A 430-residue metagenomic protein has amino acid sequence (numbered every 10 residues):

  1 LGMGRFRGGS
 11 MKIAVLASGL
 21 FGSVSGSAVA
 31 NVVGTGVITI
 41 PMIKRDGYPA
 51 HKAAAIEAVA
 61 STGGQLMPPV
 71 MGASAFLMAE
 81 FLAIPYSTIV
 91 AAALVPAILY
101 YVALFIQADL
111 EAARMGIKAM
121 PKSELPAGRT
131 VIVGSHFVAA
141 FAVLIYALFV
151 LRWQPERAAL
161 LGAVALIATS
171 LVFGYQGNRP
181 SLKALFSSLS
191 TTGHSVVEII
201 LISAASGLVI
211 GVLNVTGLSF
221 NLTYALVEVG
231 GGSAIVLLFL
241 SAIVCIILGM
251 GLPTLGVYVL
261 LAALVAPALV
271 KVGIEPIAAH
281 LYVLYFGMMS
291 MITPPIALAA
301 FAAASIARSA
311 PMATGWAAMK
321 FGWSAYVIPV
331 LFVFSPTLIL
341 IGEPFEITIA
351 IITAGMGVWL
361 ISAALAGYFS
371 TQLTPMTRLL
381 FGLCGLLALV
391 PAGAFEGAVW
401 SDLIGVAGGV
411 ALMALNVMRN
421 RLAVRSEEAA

Functional and structural regions predicted by a protein language model:
L1-G64, S74, A83, T254-F286 (+1 more regions): Hydrophobic transmembrane alpha-helices that form the pore/transport pathway of multi-pass ion and small-solute
G2-A14, D46-K52, I132-V138, G193-I199 (+3 more regions): Membrane-interfacial loop-to-helix junctions in multi-pass transporters
S10, A14, S18, G64-A73 (+7 more regions): Hydrophobic alpha-helical transmembrane segments in multi-pass membrane proteins
A17-F21, A60-M67, L99, V209 (+6 more regions): Hydrophobic transmembrane alpha-helices
G19-L20, T62, A73, L77-F81 (+8 more regions): Alpha-helical transmembrane segments of multipass membrane proteins
F76-Y86, F149-W153, V212-N221, G249-G251 (+2 more regions): Transmembrane helix-loop junctions in multi-pass membrane proteins
A91-S195, L298-L389, L422-E427: Long, contiguous bundles of hydrophobic transmembrane helices that form the permeation core of multi-pass
L160, K183-F220, A234, L238-I247 (+2 more regions): Core transmembrane alpha-helical segments of multi-pass membrane transporters/permeases
